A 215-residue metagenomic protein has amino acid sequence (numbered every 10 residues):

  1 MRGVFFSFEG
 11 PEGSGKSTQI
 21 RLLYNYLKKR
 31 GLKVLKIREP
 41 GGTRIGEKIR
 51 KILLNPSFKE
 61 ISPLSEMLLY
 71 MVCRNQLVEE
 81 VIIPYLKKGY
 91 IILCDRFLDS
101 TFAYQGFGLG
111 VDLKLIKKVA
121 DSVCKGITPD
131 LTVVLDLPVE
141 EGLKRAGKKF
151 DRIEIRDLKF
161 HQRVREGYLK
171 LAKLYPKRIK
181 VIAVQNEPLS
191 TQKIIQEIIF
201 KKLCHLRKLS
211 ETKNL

Functional and structural regions predicted by a protein language model:
M1-V4: Extreme N-terminal, non-catalytic leader segments that precede Walker-type/kinase nucleotide-binding cores
F6-F8: Hydrophobic anchor at the beta1->P-loop junction of P-loop NTPases
G13: Walker A (P-loop) phosphate-binding loop of P-loop NTPases
K16: Conserved lysine of the Walker
Q19: Hydrophobic positions on the alpha1 helix immediately C-terminal to the Walker A/P-loop
Y24, E140-L215: NTP-dependent small-molecule kinase module
R30-C124: ATP-dependent small-molecule kinase phosphotransfer cores that center on conserved nucleotide phosphate-binding segments
R96, T101-E166: A glycine- and Lys/Arg-enriched "phosphate-lid" helix/loop adjacent to the NTP-binding pocket of small-molecule kinases
